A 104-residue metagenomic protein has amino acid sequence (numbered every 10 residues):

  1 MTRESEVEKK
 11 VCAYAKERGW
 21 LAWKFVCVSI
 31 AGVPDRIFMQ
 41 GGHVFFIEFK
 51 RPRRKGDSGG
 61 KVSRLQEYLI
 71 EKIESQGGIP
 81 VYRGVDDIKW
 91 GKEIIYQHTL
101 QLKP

Functional and structural regions predicted by a protein language model:
M1-P104: Catalytic phosphate/metal-binding cores of nucleic-acid and nucleotide-processing enzymes, i.e., regions that mediate
